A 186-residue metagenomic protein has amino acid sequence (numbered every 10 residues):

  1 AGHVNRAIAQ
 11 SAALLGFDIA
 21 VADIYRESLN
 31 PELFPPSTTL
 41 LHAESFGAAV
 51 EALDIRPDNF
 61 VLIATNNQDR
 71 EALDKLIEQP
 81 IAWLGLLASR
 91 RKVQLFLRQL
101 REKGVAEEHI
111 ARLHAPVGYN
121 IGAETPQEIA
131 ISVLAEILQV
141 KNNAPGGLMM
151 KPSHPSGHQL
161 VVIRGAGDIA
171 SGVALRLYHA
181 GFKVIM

Functional and structural regions predicted by a protein language model:
A1-P57, E71, L97, M150-M186: Hydrophobic, well-ordered beta-alpha structural blocks that scaffold small-molecule cofactor pockets
A22, F60-V61, K75-L100: ADP-ribose/adenylate-binding Rossmann-like module
L40-H42, P80-L87, A106-L113, K183-M186: Short hydrophobic/aromatic-enriched beta-strand-loop microsegments
I63, N67-A72: Cytosolic regulatory regions of ion transport systems
N67, Y119-G122, G165-I169: Glycine-rich beta-to-alpha transition loops that act as phosphate-gripper elements at the mouths of alpha/beta enzyme
L87-P152: Adenosine-phosphate binding glycine-rich loop
